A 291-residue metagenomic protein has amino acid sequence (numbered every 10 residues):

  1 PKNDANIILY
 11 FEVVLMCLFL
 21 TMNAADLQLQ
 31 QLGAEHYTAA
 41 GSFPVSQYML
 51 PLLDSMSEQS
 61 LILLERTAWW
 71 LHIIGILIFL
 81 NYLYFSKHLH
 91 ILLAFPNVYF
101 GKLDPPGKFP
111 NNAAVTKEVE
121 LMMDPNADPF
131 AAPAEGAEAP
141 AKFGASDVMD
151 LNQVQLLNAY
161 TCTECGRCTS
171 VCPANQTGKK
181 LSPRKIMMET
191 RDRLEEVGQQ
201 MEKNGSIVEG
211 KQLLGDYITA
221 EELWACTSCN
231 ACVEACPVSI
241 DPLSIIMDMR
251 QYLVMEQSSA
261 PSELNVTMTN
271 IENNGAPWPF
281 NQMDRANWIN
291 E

Functional and structural regions predicted by a protein language model:
P1-D128: Membrane-embedded alpha-helical bundles of multi-pass integral membrane proteins
D4, A39, L64, W69 (+6 more regions): Hydrophobic alpha-helical scaffolding
L29, A94, G107, T161 (+4 more regions): Short, solvent-exposed loop/turn and secondary-structure capping segments
I73-G75, C165-S170, C226-N230, I246: Short acidic (Asp/Glu) and glycine-rich catalytic loops that position anionic groups and cofactors
I74, Y84-P110, K185, T190-E196 (+1 more regions): C-terminal, active-site-flanking charged/polar segments
N81, L89-H90, T169-V171, E234 (+1 more regions): Beta-sheet entry/capping signal
G107-K180, A276-M283, N287: Non-transmembrane accessory domains of multi-pass membrane transporters/channels
D150-A159, K185, L194-E291: Iron-sulfur-cluster electron-transfer modules
